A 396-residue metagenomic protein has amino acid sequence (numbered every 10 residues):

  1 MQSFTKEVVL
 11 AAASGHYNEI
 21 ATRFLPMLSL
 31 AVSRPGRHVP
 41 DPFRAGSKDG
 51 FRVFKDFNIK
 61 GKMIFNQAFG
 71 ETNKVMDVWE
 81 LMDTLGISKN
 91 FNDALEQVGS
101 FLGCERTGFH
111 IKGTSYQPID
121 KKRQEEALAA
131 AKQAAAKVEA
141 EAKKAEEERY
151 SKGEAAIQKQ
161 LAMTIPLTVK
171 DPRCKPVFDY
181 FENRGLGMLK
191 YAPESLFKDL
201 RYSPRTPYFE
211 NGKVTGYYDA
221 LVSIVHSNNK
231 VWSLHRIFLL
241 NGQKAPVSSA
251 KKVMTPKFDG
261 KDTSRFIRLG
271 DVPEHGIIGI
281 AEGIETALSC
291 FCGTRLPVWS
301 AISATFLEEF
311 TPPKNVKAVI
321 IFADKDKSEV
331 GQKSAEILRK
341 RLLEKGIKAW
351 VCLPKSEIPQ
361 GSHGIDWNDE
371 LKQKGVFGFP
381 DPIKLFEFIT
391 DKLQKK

Functional and structural regions predicted by a protein language model:
M1-H16, N73-M76, H275-G276, I284-K396: TOPRIM fold recognition
M1-K121, K190, F388-K396: N-terminal structured subdomain of primase-like DNA metabolism proteins
L10, I157-F178, F209-G216: A short, highly charged nucleic-acid-interacting micro-segment common to nuclease and nuclease-linked defense proteins
I20, P176-G187, S233, S289: Amphipathic alpha-helical segments that form well-ordered structural scaffolds and often line/cohere around active
D41, Q67-A68, M82, F181 (+6 more regions): Terminal peptide-recognition signature
L95-T168: Conserved active-site segments centered on acidic
G187-G216: Short, basic/aromatic recognition patches
T206-K314: Phosphate-handling DNA/RNA-contact segment within nucleic-acid enzymes
